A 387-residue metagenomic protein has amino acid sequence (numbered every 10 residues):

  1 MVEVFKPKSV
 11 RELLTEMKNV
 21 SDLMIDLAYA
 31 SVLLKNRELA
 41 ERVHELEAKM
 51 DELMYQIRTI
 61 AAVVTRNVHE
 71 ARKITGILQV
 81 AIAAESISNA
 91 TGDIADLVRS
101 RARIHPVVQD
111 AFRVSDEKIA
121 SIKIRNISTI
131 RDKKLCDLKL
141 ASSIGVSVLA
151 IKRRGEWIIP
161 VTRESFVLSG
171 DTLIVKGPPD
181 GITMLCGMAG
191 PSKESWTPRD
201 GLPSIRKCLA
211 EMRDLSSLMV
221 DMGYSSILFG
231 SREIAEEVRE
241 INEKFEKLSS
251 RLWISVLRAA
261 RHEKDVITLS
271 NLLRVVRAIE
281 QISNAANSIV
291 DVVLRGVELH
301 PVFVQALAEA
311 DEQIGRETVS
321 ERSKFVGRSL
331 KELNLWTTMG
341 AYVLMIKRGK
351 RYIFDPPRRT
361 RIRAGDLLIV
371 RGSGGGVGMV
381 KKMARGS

Functional and structural regions predicted by a protein language model:
M1-S387: Cytosolic, long alpha-helical scaffolding segments
